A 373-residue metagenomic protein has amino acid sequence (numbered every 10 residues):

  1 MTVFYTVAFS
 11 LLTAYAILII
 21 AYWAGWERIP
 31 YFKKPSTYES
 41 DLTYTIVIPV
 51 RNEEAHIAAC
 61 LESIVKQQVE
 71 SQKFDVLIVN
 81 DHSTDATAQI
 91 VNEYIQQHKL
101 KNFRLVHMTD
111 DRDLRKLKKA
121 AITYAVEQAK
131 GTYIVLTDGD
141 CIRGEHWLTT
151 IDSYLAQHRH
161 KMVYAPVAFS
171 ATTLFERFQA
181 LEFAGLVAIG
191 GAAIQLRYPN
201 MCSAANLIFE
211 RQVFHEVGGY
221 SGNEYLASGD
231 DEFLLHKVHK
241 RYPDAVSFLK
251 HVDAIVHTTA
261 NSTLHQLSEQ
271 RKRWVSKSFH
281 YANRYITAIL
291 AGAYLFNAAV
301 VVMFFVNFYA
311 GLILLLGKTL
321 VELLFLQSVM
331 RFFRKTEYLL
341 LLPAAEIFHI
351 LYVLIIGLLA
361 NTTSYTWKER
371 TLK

Functional and structural regions predicted by a protein language model:
M1-S40, M303, L326: N-terminal membrane-anchoring/stem segments of glycan-assembly enzymes
Y38, I286-S364: Membrane-embedded multi-pass helical conduit in multi-pass membrane proteins, especially envelope-biosynthetic
L42-T45, D75, F233: Cell-envelope/extracellular polymer assembly enzymes that use nucleotide-activated donors
E62-K73: Short, acidic, metal-binding catalytic loop of nucleotide-sugar glycosyltransferases
N80-Q89, D110, C141: A conserved acidic beta->alpha catalytic loop
A86, G139-Y154: Acidic donor-binding/catalytic loop of UDP-sugar-dependent glycosyltransferases, especially processive GT2
I134: Short aromatic/hydrophobic "clamp" motif used to bind/position activated sugar donors
L155-V187, H215, S221-I286: Catalytic donor/gating beta->alpha subdomain of glycosyltransferases that bind UDP-sugars
